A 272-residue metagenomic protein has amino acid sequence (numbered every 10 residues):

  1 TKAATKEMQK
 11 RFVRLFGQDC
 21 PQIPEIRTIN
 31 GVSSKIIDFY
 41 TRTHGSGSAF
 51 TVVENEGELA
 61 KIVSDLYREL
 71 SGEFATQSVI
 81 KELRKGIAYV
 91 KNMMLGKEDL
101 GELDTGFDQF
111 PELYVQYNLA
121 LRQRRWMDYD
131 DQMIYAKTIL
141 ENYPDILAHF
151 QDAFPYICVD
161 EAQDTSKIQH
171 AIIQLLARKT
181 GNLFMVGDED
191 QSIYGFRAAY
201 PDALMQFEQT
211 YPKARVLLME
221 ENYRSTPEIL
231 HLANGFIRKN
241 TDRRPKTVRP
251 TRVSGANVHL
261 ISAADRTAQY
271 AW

Functional and structural regions predicted by a protein language model:
T1, T28, V63, I87 (+3 more regions): Residue-level signature of catalytic and energy-coupling elements of molecular machines, predominantly ATP/GTP-dependent
T1-S46, A148, D202, H231-N234: P-loop NTPase Walker
K2-T5, N30-S33, E189-I193, A198-D202 (+3 more regions): Conserved nucleotide-binding/hydrolysis micro-motifs of P-loop NTPases
L15, F39, T43, E69-L70 (+6 more regions): Phosphate/oxyanion-binding loops and surfaces in catalytic or ligand/nucleic-acid-binding neighborhoods
C20-P24, R42-D130, V216-L218, N222: ATP-hydrolysis module of ASCE/P-loop NTPase motor domains, specifically the Walker B Asp-Glu catalytic pair
E25, E54-L59, D104-Q206, L218-S225: Conserved helicase NTPase motor core
A75, L95, T180-G181, F236-K246: Proline-centered turn/helix-capping motifs that create local helix->coil transitions or kinks
P212-R215, E220-W272: Helicase P-loop NTPase motor core
